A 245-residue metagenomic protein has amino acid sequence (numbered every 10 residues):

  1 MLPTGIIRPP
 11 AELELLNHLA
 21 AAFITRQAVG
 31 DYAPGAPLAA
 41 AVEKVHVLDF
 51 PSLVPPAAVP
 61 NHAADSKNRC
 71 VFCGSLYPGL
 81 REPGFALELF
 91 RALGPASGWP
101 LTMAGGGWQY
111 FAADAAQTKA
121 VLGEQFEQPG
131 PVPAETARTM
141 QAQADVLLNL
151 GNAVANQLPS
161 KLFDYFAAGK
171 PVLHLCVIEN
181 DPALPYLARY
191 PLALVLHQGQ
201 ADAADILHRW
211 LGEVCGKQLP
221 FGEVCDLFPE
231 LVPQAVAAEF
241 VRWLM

Functional and structural regions predicted by a protein language model:
M1-G5: Active-site proximal beta-strand in glycosyltransferases
I6-V45: A short, active-site helix/loop in glycosyltransferases that binds the activated sugar's phosphate group
F23, H62-R81, F90-R91: Conserved donor-binding/catalytic core segment of Leloir-type glycosyltransferases
T25, F72-S75, A104, P129: Short hydrophobic "strand-cap" motifs at the C-terminus of beta-strands
A28, F50-P51: Carbohydrate-associated surface elements
L38-V42, V54-V71, L93-A96: Nucleotide-sugar donor-binding and catalytic loop/hinge architecture of NDP-sugar-dependent glycosyltransferases
T102-G107, A112-T136: Nucleotide-activated donor-binding/catalytic signature segment of Leloir-type glycosyltransferases, i.e., the conserved
A142-E230: Catalytic binding pocket for nucleotide-activated donors in carbohydrate/polymer assembly enzymes
